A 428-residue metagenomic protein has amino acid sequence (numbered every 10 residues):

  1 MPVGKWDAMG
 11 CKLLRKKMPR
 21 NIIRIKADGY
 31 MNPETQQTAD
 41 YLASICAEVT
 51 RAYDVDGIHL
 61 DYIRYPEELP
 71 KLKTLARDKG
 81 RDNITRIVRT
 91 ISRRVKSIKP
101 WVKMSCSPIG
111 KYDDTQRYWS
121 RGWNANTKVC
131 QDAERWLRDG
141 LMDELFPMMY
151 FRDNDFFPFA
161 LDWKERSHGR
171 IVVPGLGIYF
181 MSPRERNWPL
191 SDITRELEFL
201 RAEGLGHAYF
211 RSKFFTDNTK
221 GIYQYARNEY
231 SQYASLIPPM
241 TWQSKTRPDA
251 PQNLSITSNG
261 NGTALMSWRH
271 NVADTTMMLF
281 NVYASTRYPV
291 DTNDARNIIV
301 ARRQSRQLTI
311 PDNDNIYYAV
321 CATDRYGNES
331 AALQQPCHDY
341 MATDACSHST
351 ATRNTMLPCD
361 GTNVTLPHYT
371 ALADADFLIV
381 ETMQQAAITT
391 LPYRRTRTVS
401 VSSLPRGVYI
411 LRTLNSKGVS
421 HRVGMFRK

Functional and structural regions predicted by a protein language model:
M1-E48, A52: Active-site-adjacent "subsite" loops/lids of carbohydrate-active enzymes
D78-Y118, W123-R184: Glycoside hydrolase catalytic-domain groove-lining segments
A133-E134, R138-F156, V173-S244: Substrate-binding cleft of secreted/luminal carbohydrate-active enzymes
Q224-T275, G327-D344: Pro/Thr/Ser/Gly-rich low-complexity, intrinsically disordered linker/stalk tracts
A264-R269, C346-I379, R394-S403: Glycine-centered coil/turn sites that cap beta-strands in beta-rich domains
N271-D294, A373-F377: Solvent-exposed loop/turn segments flanking beta-strands in beta-repeat/beta-sandwich domains
L308-E329: Beta-strand-rich modules
C346-R353, V364-P367, R406-K428: C-terminal tail/sorting-segment detector
